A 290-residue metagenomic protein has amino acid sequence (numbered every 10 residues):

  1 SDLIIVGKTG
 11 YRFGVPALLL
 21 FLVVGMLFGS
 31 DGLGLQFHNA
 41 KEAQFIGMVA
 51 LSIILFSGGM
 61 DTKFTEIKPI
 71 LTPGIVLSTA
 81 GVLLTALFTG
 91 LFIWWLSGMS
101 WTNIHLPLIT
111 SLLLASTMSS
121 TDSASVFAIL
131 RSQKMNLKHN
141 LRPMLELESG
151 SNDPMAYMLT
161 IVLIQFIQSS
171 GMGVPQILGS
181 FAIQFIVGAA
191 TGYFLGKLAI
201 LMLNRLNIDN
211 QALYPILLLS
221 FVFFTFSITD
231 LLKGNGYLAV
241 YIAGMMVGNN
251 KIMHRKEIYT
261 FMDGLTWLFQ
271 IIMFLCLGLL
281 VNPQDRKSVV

Functional and structural regions predicted by a protein language model:
S1-V290: Transmembrane helical cores of multi-pass secondary ion antiporters/exchangers
